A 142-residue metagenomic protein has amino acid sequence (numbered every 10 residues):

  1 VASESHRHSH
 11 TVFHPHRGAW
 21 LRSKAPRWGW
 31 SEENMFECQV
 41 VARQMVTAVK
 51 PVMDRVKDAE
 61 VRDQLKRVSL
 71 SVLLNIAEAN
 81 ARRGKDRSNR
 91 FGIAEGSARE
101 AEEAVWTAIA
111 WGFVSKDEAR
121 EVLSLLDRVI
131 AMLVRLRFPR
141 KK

Functional and structural regions predicted by a protein language model:
V1-K142: Amphipathic alpha-helical assembly/interaction segments
